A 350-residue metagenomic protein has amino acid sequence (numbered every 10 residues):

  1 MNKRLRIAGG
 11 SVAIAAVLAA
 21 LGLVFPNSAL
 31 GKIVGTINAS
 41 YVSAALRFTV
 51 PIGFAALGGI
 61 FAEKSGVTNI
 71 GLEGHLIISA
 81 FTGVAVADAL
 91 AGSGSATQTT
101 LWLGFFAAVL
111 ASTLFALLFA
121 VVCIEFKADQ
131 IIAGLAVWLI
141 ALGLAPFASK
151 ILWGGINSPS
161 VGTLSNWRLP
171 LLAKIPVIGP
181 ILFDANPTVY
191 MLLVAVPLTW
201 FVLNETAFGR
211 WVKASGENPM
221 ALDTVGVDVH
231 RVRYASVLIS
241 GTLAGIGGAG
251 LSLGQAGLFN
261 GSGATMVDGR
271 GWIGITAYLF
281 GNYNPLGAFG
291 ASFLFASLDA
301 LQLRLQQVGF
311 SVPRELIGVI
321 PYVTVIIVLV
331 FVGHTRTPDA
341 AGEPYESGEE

Functional and structural regions predicted by a protein language model:
M1-L21, T224-R231, L305-E350: Cytosolic-side transmembrane-helix boundaries in multi-pass membrane proteins
N2-L5, I33-A44, G71, S95-W102 (+4 more regions): Interfacial loop-to-helix junctions that mark the boundaries of transmembrane helices in multi-pass membrane
N2-R4, E63-T68, F115-L172, D268-G269 (+2 more regions): Short loop segments and helix-boundary regions at transmembrane helix junctions of multi-pass inner-membrane proteins
A8-G22, A55-A56, A80-G83, L139 (+6 more regions): Hydrophobic core segments of alpha-helical transmembrane domains in multi-pass membrane transport and ion-translocation
S40-L101, F105, V109, F115-I131 (+1 more regions): Single transmembrane alpha-helix segments in multi-pass membrane proteins
L142-V202, V312-R314, P344: Transmembrane helix-bundle core of multi-pass membrane transporters and related energy-transducing complexes
D184-N260: Helix-loop-helix "hairpin" substructures at the membrane interface of multi-pass membrane proteins
L258-Y322: Transmembrane alpha-helical segments in multi-pass inner-membrane proteins
